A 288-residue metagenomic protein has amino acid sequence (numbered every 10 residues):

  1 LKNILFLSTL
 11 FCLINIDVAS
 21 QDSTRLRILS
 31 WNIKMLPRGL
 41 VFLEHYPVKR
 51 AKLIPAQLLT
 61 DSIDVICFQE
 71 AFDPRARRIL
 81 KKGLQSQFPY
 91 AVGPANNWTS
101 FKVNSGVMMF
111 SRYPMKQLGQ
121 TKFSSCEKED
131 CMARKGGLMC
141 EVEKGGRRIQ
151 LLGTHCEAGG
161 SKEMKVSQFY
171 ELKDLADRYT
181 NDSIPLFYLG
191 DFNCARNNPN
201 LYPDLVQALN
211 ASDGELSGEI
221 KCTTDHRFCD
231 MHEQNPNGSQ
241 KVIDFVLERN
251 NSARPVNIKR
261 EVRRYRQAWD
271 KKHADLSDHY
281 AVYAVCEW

Functional and structural regions predicted by a protein language model:
K2-N3, I16-G83, W98-V103, D278 (+1 more regions): N-terminal, active-site-proximal structural segment of metallo-dependent hydrolase catalytic domains
I4-I14: Sec-dependent N-terminal signal peptides
R25-L40, M109, G119-T121, R148-A158 (+2 more regions): Active-site-proximal beta-strand elements of phosphoester/diester hydrolases
L26, D64-V65, Y90, I149 (+2 more regions): Short, Asp-centered acidic motifs that coordinate Mg2+ and/or phosphate in catalytic or ligand-binding sites
M35-P37, F72-A76, G159-G160, N193-N200 (+1 more regions): Active-site environment of divalent metal-dependent phosphoester hydrolases
P47, V65-C156, E261-V262: Structured beta-strand-rich core segments of catalytic domains in phosphoester-bond hydrolases
M139-L152, K165-L205: His/acidic metal-ligating clusters that form di-metal
D177-F187, C194-W288: Metal-dependent phosphoester-hydrolase catalytic domains
